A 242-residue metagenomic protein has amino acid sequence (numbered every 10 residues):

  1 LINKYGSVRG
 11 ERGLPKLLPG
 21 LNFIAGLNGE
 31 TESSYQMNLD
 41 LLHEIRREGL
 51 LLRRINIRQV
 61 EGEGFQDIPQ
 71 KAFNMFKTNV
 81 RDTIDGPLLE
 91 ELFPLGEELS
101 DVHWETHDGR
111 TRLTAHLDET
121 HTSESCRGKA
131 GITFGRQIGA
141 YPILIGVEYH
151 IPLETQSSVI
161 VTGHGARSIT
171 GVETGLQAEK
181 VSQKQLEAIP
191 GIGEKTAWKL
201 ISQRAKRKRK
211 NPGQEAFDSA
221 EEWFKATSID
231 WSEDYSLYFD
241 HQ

Functional and structural regions predicted by a protein language model:
L1-Q66: Conserved C-terminal portion of the radical SAM core fold that forms the substrate/S-adenosylmethionine-binding
G10, C126-R127, K210-E215: Intrinsically disordered, low-complexity Ser/Thr- and acidic-rich flexible linkers and loops, especially at boundaries
L50, N56-D67, A72-F93, E97: Catalytic cores of secreted or luminal carbohydrate-active enzymes
K77-E179: Terminal RNA-binding accessory module
L176-A188, K199-S202, K210-Q242: C-terminal extensions
